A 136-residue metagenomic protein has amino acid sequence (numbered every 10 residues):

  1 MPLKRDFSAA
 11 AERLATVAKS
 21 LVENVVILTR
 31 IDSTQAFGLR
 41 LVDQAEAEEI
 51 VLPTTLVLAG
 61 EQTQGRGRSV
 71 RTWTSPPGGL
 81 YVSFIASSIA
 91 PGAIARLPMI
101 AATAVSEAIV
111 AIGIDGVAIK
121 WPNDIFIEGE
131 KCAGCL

Functional and structural regions predicted by a protein language model:
M1-A111, C132-A133: N-terminal lobe of the biotin/lipoate ligase/transferase fold
I119-I127, K131, L136: Glycine- and Gly-Pro-enriched alpha-helical subdomains that act as flexible, kink-prone "lid/hinge" or packing modules
